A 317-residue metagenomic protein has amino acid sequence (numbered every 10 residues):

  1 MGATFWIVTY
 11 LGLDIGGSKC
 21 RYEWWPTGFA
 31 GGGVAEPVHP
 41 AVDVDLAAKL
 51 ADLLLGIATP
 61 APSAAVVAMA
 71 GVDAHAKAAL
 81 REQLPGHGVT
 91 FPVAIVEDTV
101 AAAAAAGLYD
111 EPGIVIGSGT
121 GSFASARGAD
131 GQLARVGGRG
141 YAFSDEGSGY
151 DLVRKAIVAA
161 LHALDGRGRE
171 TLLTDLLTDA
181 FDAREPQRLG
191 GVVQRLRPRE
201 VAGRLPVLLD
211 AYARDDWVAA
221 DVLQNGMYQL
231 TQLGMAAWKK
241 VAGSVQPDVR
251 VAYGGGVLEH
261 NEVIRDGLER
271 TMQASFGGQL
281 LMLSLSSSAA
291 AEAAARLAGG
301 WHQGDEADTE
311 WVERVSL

Functional and structural regions predicted by a protein language model:
G2-A61, A106-I114, I157-L317: ATP-binding/phosphotransfer module of carbohydrate and carboxylate kinases, centering on a glycine-rich
G12, V96, G117: Generic enzyme active-site microenvironment
G17, A101, S122: Short, glycine/acidic-enriched loop or turn micro-motifs at the edges of active sites
V38, L55-I95, A105-L108, R250: Short beta-strand-loop/turn "lid" adjacent to the catalytic site in phosphate-handling enzymes
V66-D73, S118-T120, V249-H260: Glycine-rich beta-strand-to-loop/alpha-helix junction loops that act as flexible
P85-F91, Q132-G140, M272-L280: Glycine/charged-rich beta-loop-alpha catalytic/anionic-binding loops adjacent to active sites
I95-D98, L285: Short, conserved loop-to-beta-strand elements that form functional interface hotspots
D110-R167: Glycine-rich phosphate-binding loop of actin/hexokinase-like ATP-binding domains
